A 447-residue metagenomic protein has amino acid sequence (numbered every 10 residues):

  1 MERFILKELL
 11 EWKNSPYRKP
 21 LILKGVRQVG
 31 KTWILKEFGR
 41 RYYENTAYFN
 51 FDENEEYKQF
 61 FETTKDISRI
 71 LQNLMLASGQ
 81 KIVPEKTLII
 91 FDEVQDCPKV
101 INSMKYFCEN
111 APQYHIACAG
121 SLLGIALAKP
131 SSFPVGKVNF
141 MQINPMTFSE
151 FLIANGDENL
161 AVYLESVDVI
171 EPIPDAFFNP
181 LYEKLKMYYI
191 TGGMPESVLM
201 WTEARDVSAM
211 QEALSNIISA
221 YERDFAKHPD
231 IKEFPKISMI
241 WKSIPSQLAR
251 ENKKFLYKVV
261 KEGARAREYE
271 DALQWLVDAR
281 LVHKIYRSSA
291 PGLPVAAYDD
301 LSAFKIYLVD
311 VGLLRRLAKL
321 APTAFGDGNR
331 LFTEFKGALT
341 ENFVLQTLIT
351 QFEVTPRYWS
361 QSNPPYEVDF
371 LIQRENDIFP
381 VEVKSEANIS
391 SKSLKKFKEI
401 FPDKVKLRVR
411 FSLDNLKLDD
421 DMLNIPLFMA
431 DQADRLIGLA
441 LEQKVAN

Functional and structural regions predicted by a protein language model:
E2-P16: Pre-Walker A adenine-sensing motif
L23: Hydrophobic anchor at the beta1->P-loop junction of P-loop NTPases
K31: Conserved lysine of the Walker
I34, F38: Hydrophobic positions on the alpha1 helix immediately C-terminal to the Walker A/P-loop
E53-P84: Short glycine-rich substrate-engagement loop in P-loop NTPases that contacts/grips substrate
I90, H115-S121, Q142: Structural recognition of the conserved hydrophobic beta-strand(s) that form the central parallel beta-sheet of P-loop
A128-A249: Interdomain motor-coupling "hinge/lid" segment immediately C-terminal to the ATP-binding subdomain of NTP-driven enzymes
M194, L199-E367, L371-E375: Accessory nucleic acid-recognition modules appended to NTPase machines
